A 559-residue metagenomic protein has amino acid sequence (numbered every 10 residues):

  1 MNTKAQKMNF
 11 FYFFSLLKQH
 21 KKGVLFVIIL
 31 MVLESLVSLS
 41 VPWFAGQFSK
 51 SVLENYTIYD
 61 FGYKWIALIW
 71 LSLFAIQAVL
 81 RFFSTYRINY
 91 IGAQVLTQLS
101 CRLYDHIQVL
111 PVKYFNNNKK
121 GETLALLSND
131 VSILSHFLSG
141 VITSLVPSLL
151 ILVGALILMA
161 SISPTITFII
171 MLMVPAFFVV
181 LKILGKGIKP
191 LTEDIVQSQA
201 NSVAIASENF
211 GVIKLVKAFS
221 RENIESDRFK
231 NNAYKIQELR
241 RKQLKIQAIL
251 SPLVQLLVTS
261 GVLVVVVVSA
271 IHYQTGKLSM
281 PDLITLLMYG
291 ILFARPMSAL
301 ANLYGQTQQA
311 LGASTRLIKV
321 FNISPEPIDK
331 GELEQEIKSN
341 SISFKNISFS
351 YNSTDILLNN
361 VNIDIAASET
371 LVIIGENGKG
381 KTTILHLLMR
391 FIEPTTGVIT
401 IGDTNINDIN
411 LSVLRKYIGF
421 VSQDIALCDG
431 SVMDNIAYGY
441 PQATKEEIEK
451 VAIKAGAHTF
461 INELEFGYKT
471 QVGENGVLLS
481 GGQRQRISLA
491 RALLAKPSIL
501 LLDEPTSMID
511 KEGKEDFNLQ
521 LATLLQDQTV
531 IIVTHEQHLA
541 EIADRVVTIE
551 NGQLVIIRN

Functional and structural regions predicted by a protein language model:
M1-S38, L53-I69, F83-I88, G92 (+9 more regions): Membrane-integrated ABC transporters
N2, Q6, I29, V37-K50 (+11 more regions): Juxtamembrane helix-loop junctions of ABC transporter transmembrane domains
Q19, G23-E34, L73, G140-D194 (+1 more regions): Transmembrane helices of ABC transporter permease
K21-K22, V112-K113, N129-L138, I142 (+6 more regions): An intracellular "coupling" helix at the cytosolic face of ABC transporter transmembrane type-1 domains
K22-W43, I66, W70, S135-S148 (+3 more regions): Alpha-helical segments in transporter systems
I66-Q77, R81, V174-L181, Q247-G261 (+2 more regions): Hydrophobic alpha-helical segments in the permease module
R221, K245, L292-V320: Cytosolic ends of transmembrane helices, especially the final helix of ABC transmembrane type-1 domains
I337-N559: ABC-type nucleotide-binding domain
